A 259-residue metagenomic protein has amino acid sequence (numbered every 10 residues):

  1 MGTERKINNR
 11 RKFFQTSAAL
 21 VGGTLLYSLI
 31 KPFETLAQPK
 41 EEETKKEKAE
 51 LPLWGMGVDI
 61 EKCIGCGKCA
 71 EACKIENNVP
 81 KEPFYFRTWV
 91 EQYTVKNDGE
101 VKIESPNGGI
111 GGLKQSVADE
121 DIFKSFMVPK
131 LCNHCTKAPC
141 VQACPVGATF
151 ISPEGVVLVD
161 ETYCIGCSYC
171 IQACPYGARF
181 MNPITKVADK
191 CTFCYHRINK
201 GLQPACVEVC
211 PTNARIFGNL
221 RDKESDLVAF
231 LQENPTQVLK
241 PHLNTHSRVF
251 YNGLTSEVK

Functional and structural regions predicted by a protein language model:
G2-V21: N-terminal secretory signal peptides and thylakoid transit peptides that target proteins across membranes
K6, S28-K68, H242-H246, F250-Y251 (+1 more regions): C-terminal segment of N-terminal export signals and the immediately downstream linker at the start of the mature
G22-S28: ...captures the hydrophobic TM-helix bundle architecture rather than a specific catalytic motif, and can also fire on
P32-K46, E76-E120, F150-Y163, A178-H196 (+1 more regions): Non-heme iron-sulfur electron-transfer modules
K48-L51, F126, I151: Short glycine-enriched loop/turn motifs at secondary-structure junctions
M56-E76, F123-G147, V156-G177, I184-V209 (+2 more regions): Cysteine-centered iron-sulfur cluster-binding motifs in ferredoxin-type domains/subunits of redox enzymes
R87, P129, H246-R248: Generic secondary-structure boundary/loop-capping signal
A205-K259: Long, compositionally biased charged/polar accessory segments in the mid-to-C-terminal portions of proteins
